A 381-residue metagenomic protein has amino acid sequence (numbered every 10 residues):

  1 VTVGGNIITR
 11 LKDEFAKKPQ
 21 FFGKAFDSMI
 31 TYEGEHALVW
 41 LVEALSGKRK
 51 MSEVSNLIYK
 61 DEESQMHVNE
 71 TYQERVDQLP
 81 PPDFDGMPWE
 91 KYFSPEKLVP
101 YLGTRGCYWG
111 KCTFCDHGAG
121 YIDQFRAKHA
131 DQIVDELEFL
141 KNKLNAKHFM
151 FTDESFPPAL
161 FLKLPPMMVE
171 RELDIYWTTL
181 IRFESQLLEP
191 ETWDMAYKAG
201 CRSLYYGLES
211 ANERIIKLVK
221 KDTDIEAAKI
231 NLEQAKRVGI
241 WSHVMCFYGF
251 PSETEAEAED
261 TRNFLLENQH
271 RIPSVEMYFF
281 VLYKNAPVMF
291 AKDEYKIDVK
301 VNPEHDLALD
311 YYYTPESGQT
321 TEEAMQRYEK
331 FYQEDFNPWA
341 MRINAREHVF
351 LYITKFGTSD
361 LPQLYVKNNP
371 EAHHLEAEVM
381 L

Functional and structural regions predicted by a protein language model:
V1-E70: Glycine-rich beta-alpha loop elements in corrinoid/cobalamin-binding modules across cobalamin-dependent enzymes
F26, A127, V169-D360: A structural motif corresponding to the C-terminal lobe/cap of the Radical SAM core domain
L57, C107, I133, F151 (+3 more regions): Conserved, mostly hydrophobic/aromatic
K60-P100: N-terminal [4Fe-4S]-dependent radical SAM core
S94-D131: Canonical Radical SAM [4Fe-4S] cluster-binding loop centered on the CxxxCxxC motif and its immediate flanking residues
H117-Y176, P190-E191, M195-K198, R237-V238 (+1 more regions): Conserved Radical SAM active-site core
V349-L381: C-terminal non-catalytic accessory extensions
